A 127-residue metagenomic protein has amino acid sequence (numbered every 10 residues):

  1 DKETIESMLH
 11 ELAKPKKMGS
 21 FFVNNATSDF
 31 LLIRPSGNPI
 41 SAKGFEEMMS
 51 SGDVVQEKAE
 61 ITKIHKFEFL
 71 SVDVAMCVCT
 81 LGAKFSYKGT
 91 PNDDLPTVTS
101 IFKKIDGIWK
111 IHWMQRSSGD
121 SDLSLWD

Functional and structural regions predicted by a protein language model:
D1-S28, L123-D127: Short, low-complexity N-terminal intrinsically disordered segments enriched in polar/charged residues
S7, V74-M76, L95-T97: Intrinsic-disorder/low-complexity, polar/charged segments enriched in Ser/Thr/Lys/Arg/Asp/Glu/Gln
L12, F21-V23, F30, F45 (+2 more regions): Hydrophobic pocket/interface hotspot
A26-S28, K63, P96-V98: Residues that flank catalytic or metal-binding motifs in active/ligand-binding sites
L31, E46-T90: Surface-exposed, charged secondary-structure patches
S36, C79-L81, Q115: A mature extracytoplasmic/lumenal domain signature
G37, G89-T90, G107: Detector for glycine-centered tight turns/loop "hinges" at secondary-structure junctions
L95-L125: Short beta-strand edge/turn micro-motifs at domain boundaries
